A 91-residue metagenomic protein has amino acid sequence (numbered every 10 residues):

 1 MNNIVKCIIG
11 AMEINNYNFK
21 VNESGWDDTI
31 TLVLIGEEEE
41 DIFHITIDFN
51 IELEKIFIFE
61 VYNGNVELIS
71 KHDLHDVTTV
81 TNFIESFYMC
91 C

Functional and structural regions predicted by a protein language model:
M1-E38, V61-V77: Negatively charged, low-complexity tracts enriched in Asp/Glu with abundant Ser/Thr
E38-E40, E52-L53: Short, charged/polar surface micro-motifs in flexible loops or helix N-caps
T46-C91: C-terminal basic regulatory modules in eukaryotic proteins
